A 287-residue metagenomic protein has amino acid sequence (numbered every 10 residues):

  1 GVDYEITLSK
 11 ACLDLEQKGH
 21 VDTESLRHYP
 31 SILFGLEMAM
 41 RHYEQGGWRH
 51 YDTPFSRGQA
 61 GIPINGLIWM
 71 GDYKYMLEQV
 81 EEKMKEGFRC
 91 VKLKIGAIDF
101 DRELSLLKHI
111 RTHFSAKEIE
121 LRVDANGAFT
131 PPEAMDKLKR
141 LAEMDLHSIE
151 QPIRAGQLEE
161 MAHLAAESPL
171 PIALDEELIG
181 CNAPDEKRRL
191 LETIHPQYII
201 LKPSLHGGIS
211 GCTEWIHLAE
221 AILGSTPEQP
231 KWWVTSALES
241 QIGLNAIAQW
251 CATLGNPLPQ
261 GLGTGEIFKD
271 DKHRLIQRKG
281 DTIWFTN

Functional and structural regions predicted by a protein language model:
G1-L121, N126-A128, M135, A142 (+1 more regions): N-terminal capping/lid subdomain adjacent to the active-site entrance of alpha/beta enzymes
H50-P54, I119-E120, S148-P152, P227 (+2 more regions): Flexible, glycine/charged-enriched surface loops at secondary-structure junctions
W69, V91-F100, E120-G127, D145-Q157 (+2 more regions): Catalytic beta/alpha-barrel core
Y73-Y75, A97-H113, F129-E133, I153-E167 (+3 more regions): Active-site-adjacent beta->alpha loops and helix N-cap segments on the catalytic face of soluble alpha/beta enzymes
K85-R89, H113-K117, K139-H147, A165-I172 (+3 more regions): Glycine-enriched alpha-helix->loop->beta-strand junction motifs that scaffold or abut catalytic
P131-L141, C181-I194, S210-I216, S240-L254: Catalytic cores of alpha/beta
I199, P203-G208, Q260-F268: Glycine-rich phosphate-binding active-site loops on the catalytic face of alpha/beta enzymes
T226-P227, T235-N287: Flexible C-terminal active-site loop/helix
